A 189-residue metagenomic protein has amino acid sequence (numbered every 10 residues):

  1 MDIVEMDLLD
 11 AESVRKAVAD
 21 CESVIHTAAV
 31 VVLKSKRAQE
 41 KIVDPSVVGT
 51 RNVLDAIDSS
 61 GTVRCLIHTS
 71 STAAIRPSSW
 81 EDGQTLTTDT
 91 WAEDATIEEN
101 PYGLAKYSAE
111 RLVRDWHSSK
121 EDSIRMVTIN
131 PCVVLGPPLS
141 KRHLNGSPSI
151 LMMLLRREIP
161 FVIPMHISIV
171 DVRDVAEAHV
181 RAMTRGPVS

Functional and structural regions predicted by a protein language model:
M1-V48: NAD(P)H-binding glycine-rich loop region in Rossmannoid oxidoreductase-like domains and their noncatalytic homologs
V24, K36-L66, E110, H179: NAD(P)-cofactor binding segment of oxidoreductase domains
A28, I67-S70, N130-C132: Active-site beta-alpha turn of Rossmann-fold NAD(P)-dependent dehydrogenases/reductases
V30, S71-E99, L139: Active-site "gating" loop of Rossmann-like NAD(P)-dependent oxidoreductase/epimerase domains
V43-V47, Q84-R111, L144-N145, M165-V170: Short-chain dehydrogenase/reductase
S59, T96-V127: Active-site Tyr-X1-5-Lys
K120-H166: NAD(P)-dependent short-chain dehydrogenase/reductase
L151-P160, M165-S189: Alpha-helical substrate-binding/gating segment
